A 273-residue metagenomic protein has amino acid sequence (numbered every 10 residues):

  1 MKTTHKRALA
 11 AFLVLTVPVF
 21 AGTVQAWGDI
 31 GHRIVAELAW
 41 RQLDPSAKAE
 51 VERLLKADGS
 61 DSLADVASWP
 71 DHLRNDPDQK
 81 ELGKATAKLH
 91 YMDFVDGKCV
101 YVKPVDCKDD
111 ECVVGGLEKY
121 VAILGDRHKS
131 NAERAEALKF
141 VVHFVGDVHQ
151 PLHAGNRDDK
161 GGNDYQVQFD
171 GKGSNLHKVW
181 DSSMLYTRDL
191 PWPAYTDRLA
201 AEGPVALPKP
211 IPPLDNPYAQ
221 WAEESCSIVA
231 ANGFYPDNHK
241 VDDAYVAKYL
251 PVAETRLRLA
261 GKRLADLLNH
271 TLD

Functional and structural regions predicted by a protein language model:
K2-F12: Bacterial N-terminal signal peptides that target proteins for export
K2-T3, P18-A26: Low-complexity, Gly/Pro
A10-F20: Bacterial N-terminal signal peptides
Q25-F144, P151-D273: N-terminal, motif-rich segments that launch catalysis or mediate targeting to/interaction with membranes, typified by
